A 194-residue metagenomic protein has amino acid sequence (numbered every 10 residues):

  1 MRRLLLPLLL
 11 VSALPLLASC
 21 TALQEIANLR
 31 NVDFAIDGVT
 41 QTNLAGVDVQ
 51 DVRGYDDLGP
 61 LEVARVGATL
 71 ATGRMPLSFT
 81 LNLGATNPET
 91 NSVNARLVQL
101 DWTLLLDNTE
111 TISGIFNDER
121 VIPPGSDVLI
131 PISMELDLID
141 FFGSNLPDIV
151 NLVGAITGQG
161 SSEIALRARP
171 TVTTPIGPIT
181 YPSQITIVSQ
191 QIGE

Functional and structural regions predicted by a protein language model:
M1-L8, S12: Bacterial N-terminal signal peptides that target proteins for export
L16-S19: C-terminal motif of bacterial Sec signal peptides marking the signal peptidase cleavage site
T21-Q24: Bacterial signal peptide processing site
N28-V52: Post-signal peptide N-terminal segment of mature Sec-exported envelope proteins
G46-S78, E89-A95, P123, I156-Q159: Short, solvent-exposed beta-strand/turn "edge" segments of beta-rich domains on protein surfaces
T90-E110: Short acidic, flexible loop segments centered on an aromatic residue
L105-L146: Intrinsically disordered, low-complexity Pro/Gly/Ser/Thr-rich segments with frequent PxxP/GP/PP motifs and embedded
L138-G193: Terminal connector regions
